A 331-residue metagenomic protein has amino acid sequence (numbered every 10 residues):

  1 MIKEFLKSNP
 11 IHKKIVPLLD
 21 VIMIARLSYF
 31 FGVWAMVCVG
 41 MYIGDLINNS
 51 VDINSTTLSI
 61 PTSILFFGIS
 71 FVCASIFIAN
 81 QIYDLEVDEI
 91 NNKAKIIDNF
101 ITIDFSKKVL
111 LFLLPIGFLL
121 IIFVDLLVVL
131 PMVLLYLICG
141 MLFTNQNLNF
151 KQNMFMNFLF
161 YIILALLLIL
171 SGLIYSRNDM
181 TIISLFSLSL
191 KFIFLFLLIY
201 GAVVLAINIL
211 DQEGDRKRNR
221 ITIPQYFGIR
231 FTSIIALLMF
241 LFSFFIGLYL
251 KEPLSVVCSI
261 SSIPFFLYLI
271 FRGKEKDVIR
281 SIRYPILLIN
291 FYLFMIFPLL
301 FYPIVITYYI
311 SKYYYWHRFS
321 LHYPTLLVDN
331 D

Functional and structural regions predicted by a protein language model:
I2-D331: Multi-pass alpha-helical membrane architecture of UbiA-family and related isoprenoid/lipid prenyltransferases
